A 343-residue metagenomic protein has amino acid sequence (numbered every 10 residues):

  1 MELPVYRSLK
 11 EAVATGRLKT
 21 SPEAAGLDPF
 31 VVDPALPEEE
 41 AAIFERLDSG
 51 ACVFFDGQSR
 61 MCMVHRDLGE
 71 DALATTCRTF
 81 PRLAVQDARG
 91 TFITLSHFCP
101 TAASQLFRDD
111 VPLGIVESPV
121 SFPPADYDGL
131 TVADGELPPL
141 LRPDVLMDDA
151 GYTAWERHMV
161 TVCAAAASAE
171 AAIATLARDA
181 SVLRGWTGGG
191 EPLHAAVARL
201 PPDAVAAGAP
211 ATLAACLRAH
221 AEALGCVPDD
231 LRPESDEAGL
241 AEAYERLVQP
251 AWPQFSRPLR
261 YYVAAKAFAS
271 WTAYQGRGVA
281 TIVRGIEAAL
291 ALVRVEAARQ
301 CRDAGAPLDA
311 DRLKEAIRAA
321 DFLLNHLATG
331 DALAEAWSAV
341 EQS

Functional and structural regions predicted by a protein language model:
M1-E40: Polybasic, low-complexity association/targeting segments
M1-G16, M61-C62, R66-A74, T79-S96 (+1 more regions): Iron-sulfur (Fe-S) cluster-binding segments and ferredoxin-like electron-carrier domains, especially [2Fe-2S]
E2-V5, L9, L95, W155 (+3 more regions): Alpha-helical structural motif
A24-A74, Q86-I93: Immediate flanking context of iron-sulfur cluster ligation sites
H65-G69, D87, P143, M147 (+1 more regions): Conserved aromatic-histidine-acidic binding/catalytic patches
T101-V197: Charged, amphipathic alpha-helical linkers/stalks
V160-S343: Hydrophobic, aromatic-lined core segments that form the binding pocket/scaffold for planar heteroaromatic ligands
